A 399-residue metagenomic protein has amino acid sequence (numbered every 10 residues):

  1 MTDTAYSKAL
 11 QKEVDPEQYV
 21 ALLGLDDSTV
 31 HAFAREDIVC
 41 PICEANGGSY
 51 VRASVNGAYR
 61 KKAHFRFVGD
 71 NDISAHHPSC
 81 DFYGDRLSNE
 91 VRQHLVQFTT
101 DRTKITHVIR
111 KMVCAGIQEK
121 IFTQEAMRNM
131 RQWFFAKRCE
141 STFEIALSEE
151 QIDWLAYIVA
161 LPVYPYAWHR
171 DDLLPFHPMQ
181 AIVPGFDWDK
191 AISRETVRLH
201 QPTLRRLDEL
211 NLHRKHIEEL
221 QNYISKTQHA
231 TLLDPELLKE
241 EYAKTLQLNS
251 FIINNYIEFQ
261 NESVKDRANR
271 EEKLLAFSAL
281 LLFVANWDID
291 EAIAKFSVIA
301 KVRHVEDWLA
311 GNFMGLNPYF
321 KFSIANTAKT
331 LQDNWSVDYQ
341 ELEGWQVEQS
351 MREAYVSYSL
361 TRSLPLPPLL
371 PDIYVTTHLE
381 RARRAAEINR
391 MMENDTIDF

Functional and structural regions predicted by a protein language model:
M1, M112, M127-M130, M179 (+3 more regions): Detector for methionine-enriched segments
M1-K111: N-terminal cysteine/histidine-rich coordination modules
G24, K120, E144, S336 (+2 more regions): Short, flexible coil/linker elements and helix-boundary hinge sites characteristic of intrinsically disordered
A34, E44, N56, A115-N129 (+1 more regions): Glycine-centered secondary-structure boundary/capping sites
R35, R52, R60, R66 (+18 more regions): Arginine residue identity/basic-tract feature
V68-T203: Domain-exit/linker segments immediately C-terminal to small folded modules
T142-S363: Intrinsically disordered, low-complexity regulatory regions
W345-F399: Acidic, carboxylate-rich catalytic segments that either coordinate divalent cations
